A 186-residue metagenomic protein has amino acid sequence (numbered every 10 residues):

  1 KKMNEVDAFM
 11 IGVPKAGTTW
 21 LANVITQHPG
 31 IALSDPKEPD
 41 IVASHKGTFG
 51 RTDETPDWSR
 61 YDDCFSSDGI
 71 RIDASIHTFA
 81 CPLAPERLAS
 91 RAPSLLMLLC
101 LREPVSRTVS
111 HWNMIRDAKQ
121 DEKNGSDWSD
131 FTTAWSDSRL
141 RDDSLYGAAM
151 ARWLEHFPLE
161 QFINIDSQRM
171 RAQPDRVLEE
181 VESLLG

Functional and structural regions predicted by a protein language model:
K1-F79, S90-R91, L95, C100 (+2 more regions): PAPS-dependent sulfotransferase catalytic core
E54-C64, A118-L185: PAPS-dependent sulfotransferase catalytic domain
H77-C81, R171-P174: Alpha-helix N-cap/loop-to-helix initiation residues
A84-R87: A short acidic, amphipathic alpha-helical/loop segment
